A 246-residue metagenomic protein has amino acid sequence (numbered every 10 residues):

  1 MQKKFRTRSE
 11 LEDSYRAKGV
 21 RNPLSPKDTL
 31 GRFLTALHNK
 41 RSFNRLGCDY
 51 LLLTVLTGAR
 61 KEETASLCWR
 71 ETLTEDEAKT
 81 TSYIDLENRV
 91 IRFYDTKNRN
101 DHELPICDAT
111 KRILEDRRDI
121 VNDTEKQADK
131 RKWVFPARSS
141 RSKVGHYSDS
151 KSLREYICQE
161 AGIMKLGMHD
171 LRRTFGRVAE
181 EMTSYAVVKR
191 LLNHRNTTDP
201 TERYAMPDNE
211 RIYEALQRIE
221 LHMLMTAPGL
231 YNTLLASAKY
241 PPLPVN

Functional and structural regions predicted by a protein language model:
M1-S66, I120, D129, R172: Basic, Lys/Arg- and aromatic-enriched nucleic-acid-binding interface segment
Q2-E10, T57, S66-E115, D119: Conserved tyrosine-mediated DNA breakage-rejoining catalytic core shared by Y-recombinases
Q2-S9, V20-R21, T81, D119-R131 (+4 more regions): C-terminal secondary-structure termini that scaffold catalytic or DNA-interacting sites
L24-G31, C107-M164, N246: Active-site/catalytic core of tyrosine-dependent DNA strand-transfer enzymes
H38, W69, R118-N122, Q159-G162 (+4 more regions): Hydrophobic alpha-helix feature that most strongly marks membrane-spanning transmembrane helices and their immediate
L52, L56-E63, L153, R172-R195: C-terminal catalytic core of tyrosine-transesterase DNA break-rejoin enzymes
R70-L86, M164-K165, T183-R203, T226-P228 (+1 more regions): Short, polar N-cap/turn motifs at the start of nucleic acid-interacting alpha helices
M168-H169: Catalytic tyrosine of NAD(P)H-dependent dehydrogenase/reductases that use a Tyr as the general acid/base
